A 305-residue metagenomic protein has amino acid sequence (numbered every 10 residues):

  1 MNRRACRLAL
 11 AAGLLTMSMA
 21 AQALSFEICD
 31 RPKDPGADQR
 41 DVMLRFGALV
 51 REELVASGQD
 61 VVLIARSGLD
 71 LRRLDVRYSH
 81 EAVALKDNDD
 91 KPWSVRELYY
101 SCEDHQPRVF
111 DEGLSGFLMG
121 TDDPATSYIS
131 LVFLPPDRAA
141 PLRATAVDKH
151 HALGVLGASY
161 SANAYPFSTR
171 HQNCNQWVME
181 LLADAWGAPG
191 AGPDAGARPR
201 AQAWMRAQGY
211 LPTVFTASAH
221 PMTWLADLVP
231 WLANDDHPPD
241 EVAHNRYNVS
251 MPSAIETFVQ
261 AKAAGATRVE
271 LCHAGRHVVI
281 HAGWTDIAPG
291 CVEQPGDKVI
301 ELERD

Functional and structural regions predicted by a protein language model:
M1-L10: Bacterial N-terminal signal peptides that target proteins for export
S18-A20: N-terminal signal peptide c-region/cleavage motif recognized by signal peptidases
Q22-D305: Cysteine-nucleophile amide-bond enzymes
